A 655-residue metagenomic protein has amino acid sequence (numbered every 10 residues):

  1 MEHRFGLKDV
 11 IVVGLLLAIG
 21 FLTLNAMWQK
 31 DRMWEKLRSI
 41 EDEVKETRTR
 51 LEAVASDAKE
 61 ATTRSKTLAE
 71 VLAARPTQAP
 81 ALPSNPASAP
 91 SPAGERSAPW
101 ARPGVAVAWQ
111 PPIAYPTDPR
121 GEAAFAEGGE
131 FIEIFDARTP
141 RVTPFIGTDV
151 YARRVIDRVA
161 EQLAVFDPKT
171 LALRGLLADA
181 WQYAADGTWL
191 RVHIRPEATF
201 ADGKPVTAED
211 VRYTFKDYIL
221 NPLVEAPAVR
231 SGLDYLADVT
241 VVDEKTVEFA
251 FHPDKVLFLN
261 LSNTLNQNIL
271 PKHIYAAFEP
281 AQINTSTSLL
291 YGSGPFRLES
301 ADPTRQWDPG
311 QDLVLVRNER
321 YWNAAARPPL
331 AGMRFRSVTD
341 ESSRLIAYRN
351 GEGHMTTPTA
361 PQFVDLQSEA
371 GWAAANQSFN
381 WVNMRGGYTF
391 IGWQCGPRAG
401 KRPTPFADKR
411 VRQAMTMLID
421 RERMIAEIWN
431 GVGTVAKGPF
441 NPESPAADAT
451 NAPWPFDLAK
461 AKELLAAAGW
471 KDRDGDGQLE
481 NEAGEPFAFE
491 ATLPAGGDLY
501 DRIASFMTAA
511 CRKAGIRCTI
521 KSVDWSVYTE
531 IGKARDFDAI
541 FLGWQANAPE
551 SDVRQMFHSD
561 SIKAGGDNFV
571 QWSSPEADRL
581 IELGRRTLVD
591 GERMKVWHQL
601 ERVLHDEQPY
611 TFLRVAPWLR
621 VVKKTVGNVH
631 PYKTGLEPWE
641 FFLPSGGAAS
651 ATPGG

Functional and structural regions predicted by a protein language model:
R50-A53, A180-V224, E248-A250, R344-A347 (+1 more regions): Aromatic- and charge-enriched surface segment that lines or borders ligand/interaction sites
T63-A101, P112-P116, R317, N380-F390 (+4 more regions): Detector for C-terminal structural segments
I113-T117, G129-A185, K216, Y291-S293 (+1 more regions): N-terminal lobe/hinge region of extracytoplasmic solute-binding protein
A124-A126, V229-F278: Surface-exposed binding/hinge segments that line and control ligand-binding clefts or catalytic entry sites
E133, D308-Q311, S444-A447, K471-A546 (+2 more regions): Ligand/substrate-recognition segments at binding pockets and active sites
V150, A160, D167-A172, T264-P328 (+3 more regions): Gly/Pro-rich hinge or "lid" segments in bacterial periplasmic/extracellular proteins
R195, N284-T287, R320-S368, T508-A509 (+1 more regions): Ligand-site clamp/hinge motif
Y218-L220, D238-V239, E299-V314, R336-A399 (+4 more regions): Extracellular/periplasmic solute-recognition and catalytic clefts
